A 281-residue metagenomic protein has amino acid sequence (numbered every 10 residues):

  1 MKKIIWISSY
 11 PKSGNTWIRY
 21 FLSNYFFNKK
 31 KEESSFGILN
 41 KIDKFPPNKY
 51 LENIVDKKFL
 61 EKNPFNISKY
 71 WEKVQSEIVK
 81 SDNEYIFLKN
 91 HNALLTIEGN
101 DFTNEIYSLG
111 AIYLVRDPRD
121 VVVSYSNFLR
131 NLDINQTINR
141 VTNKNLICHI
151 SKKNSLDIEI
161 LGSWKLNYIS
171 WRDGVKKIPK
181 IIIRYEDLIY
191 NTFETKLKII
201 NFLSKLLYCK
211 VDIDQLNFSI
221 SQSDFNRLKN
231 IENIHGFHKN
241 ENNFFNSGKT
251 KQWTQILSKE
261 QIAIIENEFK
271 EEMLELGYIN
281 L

Functional and structural regions predicted by a protein language model:
M1-I183, S247-K251, E260-L281: PAPS-dependent sulfotransferase catalytic domain
K29-E52, F87, K176-Q255, K259 (+1 more regions): The conserved 3'-phosphoadenosine-5'-phosphosulfate
